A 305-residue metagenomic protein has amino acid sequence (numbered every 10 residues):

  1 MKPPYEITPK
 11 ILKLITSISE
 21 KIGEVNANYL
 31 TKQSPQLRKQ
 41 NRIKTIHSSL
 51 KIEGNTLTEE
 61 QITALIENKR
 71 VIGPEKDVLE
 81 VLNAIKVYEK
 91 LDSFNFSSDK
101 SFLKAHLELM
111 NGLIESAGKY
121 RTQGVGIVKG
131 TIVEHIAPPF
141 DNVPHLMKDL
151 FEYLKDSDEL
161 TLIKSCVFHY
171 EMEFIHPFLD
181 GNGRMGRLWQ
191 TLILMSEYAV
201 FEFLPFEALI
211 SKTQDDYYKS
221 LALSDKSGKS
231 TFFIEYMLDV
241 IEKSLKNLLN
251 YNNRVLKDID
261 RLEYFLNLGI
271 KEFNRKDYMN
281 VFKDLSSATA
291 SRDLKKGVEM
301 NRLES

Functional and structural regions predicted by a protein language model:
M1-S305: FIC/Doc superfamily catalytic core
